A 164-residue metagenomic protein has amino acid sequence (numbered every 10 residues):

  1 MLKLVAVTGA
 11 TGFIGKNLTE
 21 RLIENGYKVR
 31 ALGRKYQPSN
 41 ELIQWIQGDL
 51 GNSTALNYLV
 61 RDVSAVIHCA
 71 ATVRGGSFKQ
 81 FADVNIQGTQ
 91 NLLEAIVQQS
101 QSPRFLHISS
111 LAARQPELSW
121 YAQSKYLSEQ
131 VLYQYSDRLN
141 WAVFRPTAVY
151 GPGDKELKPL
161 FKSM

Functional and structural regions predicted by a protein language model:
L4-N25: N-terminal Rossmann NAD(P)H-binding glycine-rich loop of SDR-like oxidoreductase domains
T8, L32, V66-A70, F105-L111 (+1 more regions): SDR active-site strand-loop-helix element
Y27-R34: Conserved glycine-rich Rossmann-like NAD(P)H-binding loop of the short-chain dehydrogenase/reductase
Q37, I43, Q47-Q87, L111-Q115: NAD(P)H-binding glycine-rich loop region in Rossmannoid oxidoreductase-like domains and their noncatalytic homologs
N52, G88-N91, L127-S128: Conserved cofactor-binding/catalytic machinery of classical short-chain dehydrogenase/reductase
Q87-Q123, A142: Conserved Rossmann-fold NAD(P)-dependent oxidoreductase catalytic core, especially the SDR/UDP-sugar
Q130-P152: Conserved beta-loop-beta element that borders a ligand/cofactor-binding pocket
G151-P159: Glycine/proline-rich active-site loop of Rossmann-fold NAD(P)-dependent oxidoreductases
